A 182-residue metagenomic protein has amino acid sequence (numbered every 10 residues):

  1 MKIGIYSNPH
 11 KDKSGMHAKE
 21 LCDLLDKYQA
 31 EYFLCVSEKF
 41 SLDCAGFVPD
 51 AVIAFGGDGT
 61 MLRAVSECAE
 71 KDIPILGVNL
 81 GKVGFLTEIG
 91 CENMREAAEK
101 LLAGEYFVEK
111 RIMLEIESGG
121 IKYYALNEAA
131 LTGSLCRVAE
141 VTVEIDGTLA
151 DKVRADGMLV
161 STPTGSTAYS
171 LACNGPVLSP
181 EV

Functional and structural regions predicted by a protein language model:
M1-A51, C91-F107, S118-Y123: ATP/NTP phosphate-donor binding region
K19-D23, A69-E70, D146, N174-L178: Short, solvent-exposed amphipathic alpha-helical segments in soluble enzyme and RNA/protein-processing domains
V52, I75, M158-L159: Short, well-ordered beta-strand core segments
F55-L80, E88: Glycine-rich phosphate/dinucleotide-binding loop and adjoining beta-alpha-beta core of small-molecule
D58-T60, V83, T164-T167: Short glycine-rich anion-binding loops that position phosphate/pyrophosphate groups of nucleotides and phosphorylated
G81-F85, V177-L178: Short gly/pro/ser/thr-enriched loop/turn and capping motifs at secondary-structure boundaries
F85-D156: Catalytic core of DAGKc-family lipid kinases
K152-V182: Gly/Ser/Thr-rich active-site loops/lids in small-molecule metabolic enzymes that frequently grip phosphoryl groups
